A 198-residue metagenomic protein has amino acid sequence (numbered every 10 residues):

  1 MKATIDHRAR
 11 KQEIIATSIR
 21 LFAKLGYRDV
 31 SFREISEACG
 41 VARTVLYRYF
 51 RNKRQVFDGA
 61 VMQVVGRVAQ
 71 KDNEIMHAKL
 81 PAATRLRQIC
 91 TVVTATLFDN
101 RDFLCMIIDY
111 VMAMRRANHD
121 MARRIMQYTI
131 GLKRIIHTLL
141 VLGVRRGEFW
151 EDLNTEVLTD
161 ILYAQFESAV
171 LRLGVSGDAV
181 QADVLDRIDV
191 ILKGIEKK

Functional and structural regions predicted by a protein language model:
M1, I89-T96, K133-R146, I161-L171 (+1 more regions): C-terminal peripheral helix-coil segments that are non-catalytic and often amphipathic
M1-A9: N-terminal intrinsically disordered/low-complexity leader segments
K2, E13, L21-Q55, G59: Helix-turn-helix
R10-I19, I35, A60-V64, V68 (+1 more regions): Generic hydrophobic, amphipathic alpha-helix propensity
K24-R28, A78-K79, N100, R146: Short coil/turn segments at alpha/beta junctions that flank glycine-rich nucleotide-binding fingerprints
G59, N73-D102, T155-L162, A182-L185: Hydrophobic alpha-helical connector segments
G66-A69, N73-E74, H119-R146, E156-D160 (+1 more regions): Amphipathic alpha-helical packing segments from all-alpha helical-bundle domains
L97-D120: Amphipathic alpha-helical segments used for helix-helix packing
